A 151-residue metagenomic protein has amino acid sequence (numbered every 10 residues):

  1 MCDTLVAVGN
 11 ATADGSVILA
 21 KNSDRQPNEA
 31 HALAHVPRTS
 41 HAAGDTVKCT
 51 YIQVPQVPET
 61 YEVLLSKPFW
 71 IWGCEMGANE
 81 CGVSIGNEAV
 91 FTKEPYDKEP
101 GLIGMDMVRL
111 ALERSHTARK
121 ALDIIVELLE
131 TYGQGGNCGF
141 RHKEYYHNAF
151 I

Functional and structural regions predicted by a protein language model:
C2-I103, I124-I151: A contiguous strand-loop segment
L102-A118, I124-E127: N-terminal leader/propeptide and maturation segments of large enzyme subunits in energy/redox metabolism and hydrolases
